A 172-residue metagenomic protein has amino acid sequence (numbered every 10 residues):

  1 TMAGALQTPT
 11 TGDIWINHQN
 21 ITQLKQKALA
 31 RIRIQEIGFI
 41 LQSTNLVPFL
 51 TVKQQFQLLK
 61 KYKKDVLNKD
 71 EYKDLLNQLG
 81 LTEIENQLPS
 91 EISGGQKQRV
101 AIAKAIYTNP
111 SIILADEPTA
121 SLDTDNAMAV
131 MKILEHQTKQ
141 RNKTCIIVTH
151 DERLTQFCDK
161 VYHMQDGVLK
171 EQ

Functional and structural regions predicted by a protein language model:
G4: Helix-to-loop junction immediately C-terminal to a conserved catalytic motif
G12-N20: Conserved ABC transporter NBD signature motif
L50-Q57: Short coil-to-helix segment of the ABC ATPase nucleotide-binding domain corresponding to the Q-loop/switch region
L88-I92, Q96: Conserved ABC ATPase signature
Y107-S111: A short, proline-enriched helix->beta-strand linker immediately N-terminal to the Walker B motif in ABC-type P-loop
I113-D116: Catalytic Walker B motif of ABC-type/P-loop ATPase nucleotide-binding domains
T124-N126: Helix N-cap at the start of a conserved alpha-helix in ABC-type nucleotide-binding domains
